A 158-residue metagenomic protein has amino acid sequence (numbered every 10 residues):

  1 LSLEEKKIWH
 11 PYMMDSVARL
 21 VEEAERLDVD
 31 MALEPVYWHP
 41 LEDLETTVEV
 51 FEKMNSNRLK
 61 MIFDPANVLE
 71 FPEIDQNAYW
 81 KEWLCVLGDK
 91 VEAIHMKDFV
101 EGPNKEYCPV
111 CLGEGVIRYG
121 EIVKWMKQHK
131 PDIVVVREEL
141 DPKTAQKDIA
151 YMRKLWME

Functional and structural regions predicted by a protein language model:
L1-M61: Active-site acidic/histidine proton-transfer and metal-coordination neighborhood in alpha/beta enzyme cores
L1-W9, E106-V110, Y151: Surface-exposed, active-site-proximal loop segments in enzymatic domains
H10, P40, L44, N67-D132: Gly/Pro-rich active-site loop or hairpin
R26-D28, S56-R58, D89-V91, K130-V134: A general structural motif
M31, T47, D64, I94 (+3 more regions): Conserved, mostly hydrophobic/aromatic
L33-P35, M61-N67, M96-D98, R137-E139: A cross-domain feature marking catalytic cores of carbohydrate-active enzymes and several ubiquitous metabolic/repair
H39-L59, P72-L84, A145-R153: Distinct, well-ordered alpha-helical segments
V134-Q146: A short, acidic, flexible beta-alpha connecting loop/helix-capping segment that sits on the rim of active
